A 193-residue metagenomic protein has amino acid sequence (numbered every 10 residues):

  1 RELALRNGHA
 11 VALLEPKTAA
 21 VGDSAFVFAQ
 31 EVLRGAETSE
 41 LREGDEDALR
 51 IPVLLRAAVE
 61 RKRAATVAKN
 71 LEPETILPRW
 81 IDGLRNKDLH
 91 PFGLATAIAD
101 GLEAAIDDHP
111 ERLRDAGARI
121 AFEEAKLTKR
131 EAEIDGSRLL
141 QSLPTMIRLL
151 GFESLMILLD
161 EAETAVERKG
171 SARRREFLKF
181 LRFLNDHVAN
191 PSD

Functional and structural regions predicted by a protein language model:
R1-L150: P-loop NTPase nucleotide-binding core
A12-E15, D160, D193: Conserved beta-strand segments of the P-loop GTPase G domain that flank and frequently precede/overlap
R138, I147-M156, E163-D193: Sensor-1/coupling segment of RecA-like P-loop NTPase cores
